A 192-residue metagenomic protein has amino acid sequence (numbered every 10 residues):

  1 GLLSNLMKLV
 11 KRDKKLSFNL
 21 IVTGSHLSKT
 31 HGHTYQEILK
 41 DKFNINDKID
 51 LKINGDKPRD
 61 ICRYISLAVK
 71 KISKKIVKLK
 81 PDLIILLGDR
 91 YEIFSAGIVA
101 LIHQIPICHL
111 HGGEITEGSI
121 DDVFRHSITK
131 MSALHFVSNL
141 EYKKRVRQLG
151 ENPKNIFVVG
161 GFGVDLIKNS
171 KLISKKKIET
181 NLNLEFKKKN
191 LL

Functional and structural regions predicted by a protein language model:
G1-K11, K48-P153: Active-site and donor-binding regions of nucleotide-sugar-utilizing enzymes
K11-S17: A generic N-terminal leader/anchor concept
D13, D47, R59-L79, V158 (+2 more regions): PLP-dependent amino-acid enzyme catalytic core
L16, D82, K188-N190: Short coil/turn segments at beta-strand junctions that form active-site/ligand-binding loops
S17-Y64: Conserved nucleotide-sugar phosphate-binding/catalytic loop shared by glycosyltransferases and other
N19-V22, L86, H109, V158: Structural beta-sheet core signal
S25-G32, M131-L192: A nucleotide-sugar donor-handling region in carbohydrate enzymes
